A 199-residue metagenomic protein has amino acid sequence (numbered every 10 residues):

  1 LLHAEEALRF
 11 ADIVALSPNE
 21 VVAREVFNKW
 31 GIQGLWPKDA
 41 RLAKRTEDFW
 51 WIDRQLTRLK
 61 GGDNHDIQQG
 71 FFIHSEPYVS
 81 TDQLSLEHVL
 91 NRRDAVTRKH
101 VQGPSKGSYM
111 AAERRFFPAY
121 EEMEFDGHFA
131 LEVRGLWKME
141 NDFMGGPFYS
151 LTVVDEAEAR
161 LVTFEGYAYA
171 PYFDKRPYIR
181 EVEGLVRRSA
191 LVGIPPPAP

Functional and structural regions predicted by a protein language model:
L1-A15, G34-P37, A159-P199: Surface-exposed amphipathic alpha-helical segments
H3-E20, R24, K99-F117, A198-P199: Short glycine-rich, low-complexity/disordered patches
A15-R45, V186-S189: N-terminal "mature-domain start" segment
D39-V101: Secretory pathway targeting signatures of secreted, lumenal, and periplasmic proteins
F49-D53, D63-E76, A130-R134, Y149-V153 (+1 more regions): Ordered hydrophobic segments in well-structured contexts
T57, E76-V79, W137-K138, G166-P171: Short, flexible beta-strand-to-coil junctions
G62-H65, F143-M144, F173-Y178: A short, polar/proline- and glycine-enriched secondary-structure boundary/capping micro-motif
R98-A157: Signature of long, low-cysteine stretches enriched in small and polar/charged residues
